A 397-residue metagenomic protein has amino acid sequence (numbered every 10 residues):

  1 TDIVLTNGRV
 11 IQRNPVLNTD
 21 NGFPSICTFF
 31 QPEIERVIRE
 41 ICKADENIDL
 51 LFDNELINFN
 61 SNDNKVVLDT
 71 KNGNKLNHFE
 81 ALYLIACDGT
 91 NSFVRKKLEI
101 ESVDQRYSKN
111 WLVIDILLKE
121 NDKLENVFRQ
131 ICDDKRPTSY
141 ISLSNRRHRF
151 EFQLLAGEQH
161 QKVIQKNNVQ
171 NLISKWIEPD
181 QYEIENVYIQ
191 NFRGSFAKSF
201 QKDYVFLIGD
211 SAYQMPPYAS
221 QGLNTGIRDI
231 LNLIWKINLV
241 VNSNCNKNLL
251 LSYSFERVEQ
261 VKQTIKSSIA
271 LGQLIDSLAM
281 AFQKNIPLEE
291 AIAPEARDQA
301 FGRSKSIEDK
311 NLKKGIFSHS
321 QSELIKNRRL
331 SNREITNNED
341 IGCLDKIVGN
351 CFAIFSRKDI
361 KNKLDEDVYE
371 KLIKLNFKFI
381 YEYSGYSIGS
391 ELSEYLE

Functional and structural regions predicted by a protein language model:
T1-K284: Core Rossmann-like FAD-binding/catalytic domain of the broad FAD-dependent monooxygenase superfamily
G8, R36, D45, L239-E397: Helical substrate-recognition/capping region of FAD-dependent monooxygenase/halogenase enzymes
